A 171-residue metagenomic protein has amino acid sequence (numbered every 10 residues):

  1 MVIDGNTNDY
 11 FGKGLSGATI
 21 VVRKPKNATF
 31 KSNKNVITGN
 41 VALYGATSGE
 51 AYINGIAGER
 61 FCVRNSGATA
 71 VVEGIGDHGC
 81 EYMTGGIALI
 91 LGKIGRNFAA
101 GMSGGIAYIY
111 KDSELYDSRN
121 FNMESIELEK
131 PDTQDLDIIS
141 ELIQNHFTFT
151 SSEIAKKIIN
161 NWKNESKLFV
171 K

Functional and structural regions predicted by a protein language model:
V2-K171: Long, distal/terminal scaffolding or interaction modules with repetitive or compositionally biased sequence
